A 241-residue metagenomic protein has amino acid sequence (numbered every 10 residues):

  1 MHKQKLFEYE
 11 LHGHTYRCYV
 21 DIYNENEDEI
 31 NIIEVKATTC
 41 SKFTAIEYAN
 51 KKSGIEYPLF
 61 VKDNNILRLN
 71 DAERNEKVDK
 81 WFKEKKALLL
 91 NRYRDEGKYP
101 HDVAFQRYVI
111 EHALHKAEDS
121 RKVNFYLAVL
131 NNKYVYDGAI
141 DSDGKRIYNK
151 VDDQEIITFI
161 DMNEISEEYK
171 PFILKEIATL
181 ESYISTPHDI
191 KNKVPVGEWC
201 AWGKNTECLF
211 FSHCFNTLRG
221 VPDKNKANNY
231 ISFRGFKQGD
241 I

Functional and structural regions predicted by a protein language model:
M1-G13: A short acidic/basic microdomain associated with nuclease active sites
Q4, D21, E29-N31, R107 (+1 more regions): Beta-sheet entry/capping signal
E8-E10, Y23-E25, E111: A generic structural motif
T15, D21-E34, A45, E56-I66: Active-site beta-strand-loop-beta-strand hairpin of nuclease catalytic cores that positions key catalytic residues
E34-T38, V129-N131: Short loop/turn segments at strand-loop or loop-helix junctions that form parts of catalytic or ligand-binding pockets
K36-S53: Short, solvent-exposed beta-strand-terminating loops
K52-P100, R107-A227: Metal-dependent nuclease catalytic regions and adjoining charged, substrate-binding loops involved in nucleic-acid end
P222-I241: Helix-hairpin-helix
